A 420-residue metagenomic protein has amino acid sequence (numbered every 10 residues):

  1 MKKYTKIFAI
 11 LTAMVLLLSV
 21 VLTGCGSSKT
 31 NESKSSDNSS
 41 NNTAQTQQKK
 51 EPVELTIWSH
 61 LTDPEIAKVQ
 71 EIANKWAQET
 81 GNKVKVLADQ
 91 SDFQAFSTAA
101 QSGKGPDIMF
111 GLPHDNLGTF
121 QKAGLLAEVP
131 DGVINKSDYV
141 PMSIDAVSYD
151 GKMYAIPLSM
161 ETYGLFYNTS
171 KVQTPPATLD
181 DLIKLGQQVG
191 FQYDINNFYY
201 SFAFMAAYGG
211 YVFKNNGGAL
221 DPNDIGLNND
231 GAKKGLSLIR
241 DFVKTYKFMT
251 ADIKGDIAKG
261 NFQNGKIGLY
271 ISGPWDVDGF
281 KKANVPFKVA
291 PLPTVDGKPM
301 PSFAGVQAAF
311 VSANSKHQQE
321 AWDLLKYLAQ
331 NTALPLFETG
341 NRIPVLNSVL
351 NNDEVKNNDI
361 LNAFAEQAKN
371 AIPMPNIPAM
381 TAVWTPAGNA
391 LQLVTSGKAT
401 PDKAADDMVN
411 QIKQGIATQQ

Functional and structural regions predicted by a protein language model:
Y4-I10, L18-V20, C25-N116, P274 (+7 more regions): Conserved N-terminal structural module of periplasmic/extracytoplasmic solute-binding proteins
E51, N74-E79, K83, K244 (+4 more regions): Extracytoplasmic/periplasmic substrate-recognition and gating elements
I72-Y139, S148, Y154, S170 (+5 more regions): Extracytoplasmic "Venus flytrap"/periplasmic binding protein-like
F110-D115, G255, I271-V277, G305-Q307: Beta->alpha turn/N-cap motifs
L112-G164, T174-P175, L179-D181, Q187 (+2 more regions): Hinge/lid segment of periplasmic solute-binding proteins
P130-Y139, V189-F191, Y211-K234, K282 (+3 more regions): Short, solvent-exposed loop/beta-turn-alpha elements that line the ligand-binding surface or hinge of extracytoplasmic
A146, A290, E338-P386, L393 (+1 more regions): Long, aromatic- and glycine/proline-rich binding clefts that accommodate carbohydrate-like moieties
P222-D252: Glycine-centered hinge/linker elements that transmit conformational signals in sensory and ligand-binding systems
